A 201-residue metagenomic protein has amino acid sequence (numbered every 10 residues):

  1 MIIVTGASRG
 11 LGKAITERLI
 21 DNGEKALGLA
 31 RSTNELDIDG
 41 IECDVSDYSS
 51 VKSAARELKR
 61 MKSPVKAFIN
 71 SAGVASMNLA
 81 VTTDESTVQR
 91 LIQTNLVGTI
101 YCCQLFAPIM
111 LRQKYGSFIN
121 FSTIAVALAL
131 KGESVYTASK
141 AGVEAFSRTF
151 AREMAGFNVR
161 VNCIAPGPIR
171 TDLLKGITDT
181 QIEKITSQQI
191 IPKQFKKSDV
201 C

Functional and structural regions predicted by a protein language model:
S8, T16: N-terminal Rossmann NAD(P)H-binding glycine-rich loop of SDR-like oxidoreductase domains
L79-A80, D84-I92, L174, I182-I185: Substrate-binding pocket helix/loop in short-chain dehydrogenase/reductase
V81, L128-S134, G156-F157: Active-site loop immediately N-terminal to the catalytic Tyr-X3-Lys motif of short-chain dehydrogenase/reductase
C103, S139, S147: Active-site helix of classical SDR
P108, R152-G156: Alpha-helical segment proximal to the catalytic Tyr-Lys
T123: Residue(s) in the substrate-gating loop at a strand-loop-helix junction that position the organic substrate next
Q189-V200: A conserved structural motif in NAD(P)-dependent oxidoreductases
